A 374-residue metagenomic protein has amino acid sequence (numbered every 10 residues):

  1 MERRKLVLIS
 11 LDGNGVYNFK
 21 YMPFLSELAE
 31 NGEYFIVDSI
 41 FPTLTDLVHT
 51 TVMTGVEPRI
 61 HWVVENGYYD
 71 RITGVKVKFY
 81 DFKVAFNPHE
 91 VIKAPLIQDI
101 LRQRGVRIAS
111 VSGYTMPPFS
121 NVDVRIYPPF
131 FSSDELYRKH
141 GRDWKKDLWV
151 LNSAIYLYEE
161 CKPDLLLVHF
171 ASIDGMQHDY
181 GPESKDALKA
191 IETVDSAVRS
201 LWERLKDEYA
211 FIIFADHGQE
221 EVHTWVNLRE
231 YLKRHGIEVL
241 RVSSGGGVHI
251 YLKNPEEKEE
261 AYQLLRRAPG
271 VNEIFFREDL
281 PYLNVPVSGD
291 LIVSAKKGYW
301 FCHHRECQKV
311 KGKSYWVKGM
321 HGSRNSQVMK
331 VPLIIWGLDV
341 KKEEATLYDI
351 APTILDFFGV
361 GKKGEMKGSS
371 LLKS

Functional and structural regions predicted by a protein language model:
E2-L6, R104-I108, K162-L166, D207-A210 (+2 more regions): Loop/turn elements at helix/coil->beta-strand transitions in domains of secreted/extracellular proteins
L6-L11, F24, K189-Y231, I292-S294 (+2 more regions): Metal-dependent active-site segment of extracytoplasmic phospho-/sulfohydrolases and closely related
V16-H61: Short, structured active-site-proximal loop/turn typified by the sulfatase FGly-forming signature C/S-X-P-X-R
Y17, D174-M176, E220-W225: Active-site environment of divalent metal-dependent phosphoester hydrolases
A29, L101-Q103, K206: Anion (oxyanion) recognition and catalysis
V56-G181, A190, V242, L252 (+3 more regions): His/Asp/Glu-rich, glycine-adjacent segments that coordinate divalent cations and/or stabilize oxyanion chemistry on
H217-K253: Acidic/histidine-rich catalytic neighborhood
V242-K341, A345-T353: Active-site neighborhoods of enzymes that stabilize oxyanions during catalysis
